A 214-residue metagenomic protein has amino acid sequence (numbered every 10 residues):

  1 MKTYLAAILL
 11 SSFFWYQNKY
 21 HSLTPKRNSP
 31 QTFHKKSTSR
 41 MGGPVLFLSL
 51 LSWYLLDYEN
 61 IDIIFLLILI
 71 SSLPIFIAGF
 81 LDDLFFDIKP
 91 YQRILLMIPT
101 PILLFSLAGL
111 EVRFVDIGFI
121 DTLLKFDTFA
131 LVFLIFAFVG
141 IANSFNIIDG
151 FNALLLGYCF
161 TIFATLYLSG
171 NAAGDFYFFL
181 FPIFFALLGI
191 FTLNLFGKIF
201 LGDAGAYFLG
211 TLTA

Functional and structural regions predicted by a protein language model:
M1-A214: "…together with the soluble PPM/PP2C metallo-phosphatase catalytic core" -> "…together with the soluble PPM/PP2C
